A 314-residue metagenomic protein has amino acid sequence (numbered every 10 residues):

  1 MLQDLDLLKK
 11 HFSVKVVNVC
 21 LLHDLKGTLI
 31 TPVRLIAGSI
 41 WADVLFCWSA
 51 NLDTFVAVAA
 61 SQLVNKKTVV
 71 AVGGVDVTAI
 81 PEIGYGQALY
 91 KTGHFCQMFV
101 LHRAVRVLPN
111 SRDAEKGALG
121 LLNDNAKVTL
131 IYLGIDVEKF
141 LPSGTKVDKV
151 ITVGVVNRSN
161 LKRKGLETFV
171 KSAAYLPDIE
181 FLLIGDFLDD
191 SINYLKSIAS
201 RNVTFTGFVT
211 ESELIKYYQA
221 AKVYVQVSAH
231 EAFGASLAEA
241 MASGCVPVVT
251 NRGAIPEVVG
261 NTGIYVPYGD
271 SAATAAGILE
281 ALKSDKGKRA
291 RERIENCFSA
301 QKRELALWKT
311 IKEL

Functional and structural regions predicted by a protein language model:
V33-I36, A88-V107: Membrane-proximal helix-turn-helix segments that form the acceptor-binding/catalytic region of lipid-linked
S39, F208-V209, K216-A221: Short alpha-helical donor nucleotide-sugar binding micro-motif in glycosyltransferases
M98-A126, I135: A short, active-site helix/loop in glycosyltransferases that binds the activated sugar's phosphate group
G144-L176, L182: Conserved donor-binding/catalytic core segment of Leloir-type glycosyltransferases
I192-I215: Nucleotide-activated donor-binding/catalytic signature segment of Leloir-type glycosyltransferases, i.e., the conserved
A229: Aromatic "clamp/platform" in nucleotide-sugar-dependent glycosyltransferases that forms part of the donor/acceptor
V246-V249: Short hydrophobic beta-strand element within catalytic cores of glycosyltransferases and related nucleotide-activated
I264-S271, L279-S284: Conserved acidic donor-binding segment of nucleotide-sugar-dependent glycosyltransferases
